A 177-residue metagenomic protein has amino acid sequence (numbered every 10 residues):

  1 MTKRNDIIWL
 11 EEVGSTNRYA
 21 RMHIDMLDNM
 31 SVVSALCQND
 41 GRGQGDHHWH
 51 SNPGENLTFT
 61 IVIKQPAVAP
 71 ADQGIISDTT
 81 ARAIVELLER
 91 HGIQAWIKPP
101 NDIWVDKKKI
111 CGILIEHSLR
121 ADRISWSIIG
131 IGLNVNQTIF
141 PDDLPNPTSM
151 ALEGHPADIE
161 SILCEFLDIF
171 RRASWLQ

Functional and structural regions predicted by a protein language model:
M1-I93, C111, P156: N-terminal lobe of the biotin/lipoate ligase/transferase fold
T2, P66-A95, V105-Q177: Long, positively charged amphipathic alpha-helical accessory segments at protein N-termini or as interdomain linkers
T16, F59, D102, G132 (+1 more regions): Residue-level signal for inorganic ion chemistry
N39-D40, I103, K107: Short, solvent-exposed secondary-structure boundary motifs
W49-S51, I103, A121: Generic marker of residues within folded, mature protein domains
